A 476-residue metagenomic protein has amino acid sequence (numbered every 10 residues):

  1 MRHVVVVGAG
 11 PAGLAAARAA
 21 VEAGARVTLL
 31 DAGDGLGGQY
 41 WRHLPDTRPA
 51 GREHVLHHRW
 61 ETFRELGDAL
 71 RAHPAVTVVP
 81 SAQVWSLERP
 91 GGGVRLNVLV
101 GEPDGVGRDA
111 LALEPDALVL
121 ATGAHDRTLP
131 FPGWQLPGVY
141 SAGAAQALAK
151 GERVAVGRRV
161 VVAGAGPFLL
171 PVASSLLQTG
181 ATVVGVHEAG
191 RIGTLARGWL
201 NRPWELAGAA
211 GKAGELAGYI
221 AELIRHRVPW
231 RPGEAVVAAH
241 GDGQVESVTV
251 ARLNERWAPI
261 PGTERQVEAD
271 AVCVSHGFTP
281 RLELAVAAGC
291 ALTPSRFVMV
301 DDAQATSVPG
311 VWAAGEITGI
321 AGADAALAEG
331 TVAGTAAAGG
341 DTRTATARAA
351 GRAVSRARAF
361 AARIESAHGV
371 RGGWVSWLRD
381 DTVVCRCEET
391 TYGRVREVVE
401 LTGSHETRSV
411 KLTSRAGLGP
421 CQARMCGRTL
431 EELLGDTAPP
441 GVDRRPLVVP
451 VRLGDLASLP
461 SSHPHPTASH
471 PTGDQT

Functional and structural regions predicted by a protein language model:
R2-E65, L169-A210, P294, R424: Beta1-alpha1 glycine-rich phosphate/pyrophosphate-binding loop at the start of Rossmann-like nucleotide-binding domains
V7, L30, L113-G123, E268-H276: Short hydrophobic core segments
E65-V100, T179-H276, P280-R281: A Rossmann-like FAD-binding core segment of flavoenzymes
V106-A117, I260-D270, S307: Core beta-strand elements of the Rossmann-like FAD/NAD(P) dinucleotide-binding domain in flavoenzyme oxidoreductases
A124-V161, P167-V172, P294-D302: Glycine-rich dinucleotide-binding loop and its adjacent helix/turn
S141-A149, A271-A321, A350: FAD-site-proximal beta/loop scaffold in flavoenzymes
A314-R352: A conserved FAD-binding loop/helix module that cradles the flavin
D381-V395, S414-E432: Local cysteine-cluster metal-coordination motifs and their immediate loop/turn environment, predominantly Fe-S cluster
